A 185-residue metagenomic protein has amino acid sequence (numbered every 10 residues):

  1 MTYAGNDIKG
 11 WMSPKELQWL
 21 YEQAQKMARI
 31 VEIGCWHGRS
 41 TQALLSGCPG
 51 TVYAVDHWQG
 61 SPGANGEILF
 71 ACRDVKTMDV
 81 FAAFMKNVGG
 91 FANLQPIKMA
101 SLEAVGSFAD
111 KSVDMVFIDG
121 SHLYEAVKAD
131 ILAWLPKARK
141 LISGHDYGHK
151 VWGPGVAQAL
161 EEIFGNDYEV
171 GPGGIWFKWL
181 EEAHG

Functional and structural regions predicted by a protein language model:
Y3-G185: S-adenosylmethionine/decaboxylated-SAM
